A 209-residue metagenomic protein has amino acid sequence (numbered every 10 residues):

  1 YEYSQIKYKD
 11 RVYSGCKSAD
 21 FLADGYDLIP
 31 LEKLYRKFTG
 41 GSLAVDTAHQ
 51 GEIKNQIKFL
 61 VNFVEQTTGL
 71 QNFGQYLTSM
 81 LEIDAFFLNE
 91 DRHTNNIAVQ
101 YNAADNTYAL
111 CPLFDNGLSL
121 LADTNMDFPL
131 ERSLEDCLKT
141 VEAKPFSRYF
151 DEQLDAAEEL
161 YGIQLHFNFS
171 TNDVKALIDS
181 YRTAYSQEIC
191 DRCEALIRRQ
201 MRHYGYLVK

Functional and structural regions predicted by a protein language model:
Y1, Q75-I83, D191, A195 (+1 more regions): A broad, structural surface signal
Y1-L43: Conserved ATP-binding subdomain of kinase catalytic cores across diverse folds
L28-L31, Q50-I57, T171-V174, C190 (+1 more regions): Alpha-helix initiation and N-capping motif
L34, I57-V64, F73-L77, V174-Y181 (+2 more regions): Generic structural signal of hydrophobic/aromatic residues within well-ordered alpha-helices of folded domains
L34-Q66: Hydrophobic alpha-helical segments and helix pairs
N55-N125: Conserved kinase catalytic-core segment
L88, A103-K209: C-terminal catalytic region of ATP-dependent kinase domains
